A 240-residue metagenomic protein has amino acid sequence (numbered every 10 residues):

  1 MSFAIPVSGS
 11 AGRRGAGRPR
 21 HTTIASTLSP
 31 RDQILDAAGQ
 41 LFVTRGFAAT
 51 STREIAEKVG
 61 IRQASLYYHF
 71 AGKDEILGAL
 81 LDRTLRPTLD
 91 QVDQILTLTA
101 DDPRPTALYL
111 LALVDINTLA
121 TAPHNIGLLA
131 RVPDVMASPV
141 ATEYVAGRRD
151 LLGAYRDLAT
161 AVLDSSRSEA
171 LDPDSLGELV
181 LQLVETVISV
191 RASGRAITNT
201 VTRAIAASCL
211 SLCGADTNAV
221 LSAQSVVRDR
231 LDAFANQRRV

Functional and structural regions predicted by a protein language model:
M1-R13, R149-D164, S189-V240: C-terminal peripheral helix-coil segments that are non-catalytic and often amphipathic
A16-H21: Arg/Lys-rich, glycine/proline-spaced intrinsically disordered segments in nuclear chromatin/transcription regulators
P30-A38, I55-A56, L80-V92, Y155: Generic hydrophobic, amphipathic alpha-helix propensity
Q33, L41-E75, A79: Helix-turn-helix
A79, D93-N125: Hydrophobic alpha-helical connector segments
L89, A137-D164, L171-L181, T200: Amphipathic alpha-helical packing segments from all-alpha helical-bundle domains
Q94, L128-M136: Short linear capping/connector segments at secondary-structure termini
I126-R131, A219-S222: Short, hydrophobic secondary-structure boundary micro-motifs
